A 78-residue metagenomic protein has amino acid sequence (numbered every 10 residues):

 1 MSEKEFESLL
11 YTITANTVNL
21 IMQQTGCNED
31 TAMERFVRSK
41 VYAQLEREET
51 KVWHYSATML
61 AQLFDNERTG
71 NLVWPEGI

Functional and structural regions predicted by a protein language model:
M1-I78: C-terminal alpha-helical interaction appendages
